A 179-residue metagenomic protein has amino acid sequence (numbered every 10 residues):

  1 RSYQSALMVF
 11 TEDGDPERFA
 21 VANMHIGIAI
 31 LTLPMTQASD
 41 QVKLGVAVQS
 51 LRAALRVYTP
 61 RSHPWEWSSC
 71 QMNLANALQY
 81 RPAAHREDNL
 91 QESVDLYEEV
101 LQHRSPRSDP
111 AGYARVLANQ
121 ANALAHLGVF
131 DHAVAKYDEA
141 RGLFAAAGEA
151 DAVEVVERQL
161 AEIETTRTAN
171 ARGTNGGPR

Functional and structural regions predicted by a protein language model:
V9-D15, A38, V57-H63, A83-A84 (+2 more regions): Short coil/turn linkers that connect adjacent helices within long alpha-helical scaffolds, especially alpha-solenoid
E17-T32, W65-Y80, G112-N122, H126 (+1 more regions): Conserved alpha-helical positions within TPR/SEL1-like repeat arrays
W65, M72, N76-A111: Alpha-helical adaptor scaffolds
A146-R179: Terminal, low-structured helical/coil segments at or just beyond the last alpha-helical repeat
